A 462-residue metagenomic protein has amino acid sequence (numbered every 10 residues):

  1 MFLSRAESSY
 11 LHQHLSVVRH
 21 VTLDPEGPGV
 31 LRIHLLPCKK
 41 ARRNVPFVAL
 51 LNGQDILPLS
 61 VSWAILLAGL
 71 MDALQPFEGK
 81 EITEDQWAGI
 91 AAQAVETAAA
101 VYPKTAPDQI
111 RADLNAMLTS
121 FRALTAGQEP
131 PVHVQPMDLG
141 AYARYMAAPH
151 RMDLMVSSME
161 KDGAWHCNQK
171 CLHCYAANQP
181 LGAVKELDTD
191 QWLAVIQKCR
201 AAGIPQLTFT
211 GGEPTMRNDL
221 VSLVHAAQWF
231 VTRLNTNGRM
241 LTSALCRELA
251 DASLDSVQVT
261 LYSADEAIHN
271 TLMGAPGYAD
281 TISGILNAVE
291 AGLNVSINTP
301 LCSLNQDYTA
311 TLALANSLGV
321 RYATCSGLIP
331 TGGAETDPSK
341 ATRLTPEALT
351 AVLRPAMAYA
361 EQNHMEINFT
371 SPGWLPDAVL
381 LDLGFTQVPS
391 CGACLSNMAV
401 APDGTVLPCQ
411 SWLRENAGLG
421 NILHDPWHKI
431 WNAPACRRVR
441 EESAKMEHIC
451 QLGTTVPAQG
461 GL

Functional and structural regions predicted by a protein language model:
M1-K80: Acidic, low-complexity/disordered tracts enriched in E/D and polar residues
F2-S4, Y10, I33-L36, D255 (+5 more regions): Radical SAM enzyme [4Fe-4S]-AdoMet core and its adjacent flexible, acidic and glycine-rich loops/tails across
A6, L11, T405-L462: Flexible mid-to-C-terminal extensions adjoining Fe-S/redox cofactors in radical SAM and related proteins
L57-P58, T242, P408: A sequence-level detector of short linear motifs
L59-R151: Long, charge-rich, low-complexity alpha-helical segments
Y102, D113-A116, S120, L124-A252 (+1 more regions): Conserved alpha-helical substructure of the radical SAM core
E129-R151, S371-V379, G418-R437: Short, charged low-complexity linear segments at domain edges
E160, C167, C171-C174, C391-C394 (+2 more regions): Short cysteine clusters
